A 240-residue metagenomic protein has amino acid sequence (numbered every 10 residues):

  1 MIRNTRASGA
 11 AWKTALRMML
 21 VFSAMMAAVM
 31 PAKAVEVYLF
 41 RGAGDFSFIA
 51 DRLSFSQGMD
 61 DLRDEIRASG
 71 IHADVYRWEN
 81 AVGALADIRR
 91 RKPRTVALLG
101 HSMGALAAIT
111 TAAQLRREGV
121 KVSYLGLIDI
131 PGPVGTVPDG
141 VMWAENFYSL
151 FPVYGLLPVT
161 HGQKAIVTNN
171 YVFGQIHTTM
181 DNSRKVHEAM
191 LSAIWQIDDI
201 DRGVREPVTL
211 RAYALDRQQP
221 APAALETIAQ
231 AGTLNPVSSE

Functional and structural regions predicted by a protein language model:
M1-W12: N-terminal secretory signal peptides that target proteins for export/translocation
A15-A27: Bacterial N-terminal signal peptides
V29-A34: Sec/Tat signal peptide C-region and signal peptidase I cleavage site
V35-E65: Short, surface-exposed "cap/lid" segments of acyl-processing enzymes
V35-Y38, D60, I66, A73 (+1 more regions): Serine-dependent carboxylesterase/thioesterase catalytic core of lipase-like alpha/beta-hydrolase/SGNH enzymes
A43-L53, G70-V75, A97, Q175-M180: Second-shell loop/turn segments in exported
L53-Q57, V75-E79, S102, L106 (+1 more regions): Soluble non-cytosolic domains of exported or imported proteins
D139-E240: C-terminal catalytic-base region of ester-bond hydrolases, centering on the histidine of the charge-relay
